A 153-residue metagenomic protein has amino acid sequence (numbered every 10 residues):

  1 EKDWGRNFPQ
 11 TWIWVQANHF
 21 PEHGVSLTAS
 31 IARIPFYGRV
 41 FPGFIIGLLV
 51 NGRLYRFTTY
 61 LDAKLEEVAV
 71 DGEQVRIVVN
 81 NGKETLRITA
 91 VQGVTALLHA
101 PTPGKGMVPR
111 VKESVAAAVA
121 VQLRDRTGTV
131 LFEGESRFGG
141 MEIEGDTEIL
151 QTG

Functional and structural regions predicted by a protein language model:
E1-G153: Structured soluble/peripheral alpha/beta segments that form catalytic or ligand/cofactor-binding pockets
